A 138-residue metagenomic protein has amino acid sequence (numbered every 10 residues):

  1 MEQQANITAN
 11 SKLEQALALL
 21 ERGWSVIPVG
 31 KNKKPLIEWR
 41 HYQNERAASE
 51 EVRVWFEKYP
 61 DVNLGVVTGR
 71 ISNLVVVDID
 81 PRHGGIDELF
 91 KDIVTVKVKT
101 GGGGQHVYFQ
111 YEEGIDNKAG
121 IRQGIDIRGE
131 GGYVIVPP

Functional and structural regions predicted by a protein language model:
M1-P138: Conserved phosphate/metal-binding and DNA-contacting active-site motifs used in DNA phosphodiester-bond processing
